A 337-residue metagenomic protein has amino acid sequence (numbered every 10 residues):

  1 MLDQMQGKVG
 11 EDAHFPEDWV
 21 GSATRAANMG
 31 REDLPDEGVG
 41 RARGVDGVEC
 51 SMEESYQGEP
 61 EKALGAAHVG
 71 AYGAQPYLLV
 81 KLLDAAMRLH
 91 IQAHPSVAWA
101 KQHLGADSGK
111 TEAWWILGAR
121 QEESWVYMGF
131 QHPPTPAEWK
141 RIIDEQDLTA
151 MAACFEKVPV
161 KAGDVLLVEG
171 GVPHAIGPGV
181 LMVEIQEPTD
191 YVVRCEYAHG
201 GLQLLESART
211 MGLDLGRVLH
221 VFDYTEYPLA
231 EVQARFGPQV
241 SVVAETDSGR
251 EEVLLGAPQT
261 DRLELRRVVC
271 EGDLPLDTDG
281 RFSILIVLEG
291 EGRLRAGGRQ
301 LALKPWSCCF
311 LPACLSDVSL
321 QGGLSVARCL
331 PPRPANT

Functional and structural regions predicted by a protein language model:
M1-P134, A198-S241, L265, P334: Transition-metal
Q75, A86, H103-E112, A153 (+2 more regions): A short beta-loop-beta micro-motif enriched in histidine and acidic residues
V80, L89, A106, E112-W115 (+6 more regions): His/acidic/aromatic-lined binding-pocket segments of jelly-roll/cupin-type domains and related regulatory beta-sandwich
L83-R88, S96, A119-E122, V172-Y191 (+2 more regions): Ligand-binding loop in jelly-roll beta-barrel domains
G118-L167: Intrinsically disordered, low-complexity linker/loop segments enriched in Gly/Pro and charged/polar residues
Q146-C195: Loop-centered beta-sheet repeat module
F155-L167, A296-L315: Short acidic-glycine-tyrosine-enriched beta hairpin
R235-L301, P305-S307: Acidic/His-leaning functional-site neighborhoods
